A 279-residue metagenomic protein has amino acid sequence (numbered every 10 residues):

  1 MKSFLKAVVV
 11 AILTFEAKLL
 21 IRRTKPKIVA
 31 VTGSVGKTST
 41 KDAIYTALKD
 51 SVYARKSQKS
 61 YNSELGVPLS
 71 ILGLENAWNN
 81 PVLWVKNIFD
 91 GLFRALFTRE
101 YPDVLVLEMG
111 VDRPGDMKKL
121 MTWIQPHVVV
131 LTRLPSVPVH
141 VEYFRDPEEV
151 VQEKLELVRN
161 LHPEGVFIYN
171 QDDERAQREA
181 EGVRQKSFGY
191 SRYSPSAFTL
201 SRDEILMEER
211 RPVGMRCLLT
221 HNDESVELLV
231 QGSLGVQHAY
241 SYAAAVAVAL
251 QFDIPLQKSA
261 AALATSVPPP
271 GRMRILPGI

Functional and structural regions predicted by a protein language model:
M1-T32, S39-S51, L65-G66, I71-L72: Short, basic phosphate-binding NTP loop
K6-L19, L83-F89, T265, P269: Short N-terminal or domain-adjacent regulatory/targeting segments
K18-T24, K49-Q152, G235, A239-Y242 (+1 more regions): ATP-dependent carboxylate-amine ligase catalytic core
T24-P26, P102, M121-T122, H127-I279: Acidic, Mg2+-coordinating active-site environments of NTP-dependent enzymes
V31-G33, V106-L107: Hydrophobic Val/Ile/Leu positions in short beta-strands of Rossmann-like dinucleotide-binding domains
V35, Y61, S194: Residue-level detector of flexible, active-site-proximal loop/helix-junction positions within diverse enzyme catalytic
V35-K37, E174: Gly/Ser/Thr-rich loops at beta-strand to alpha-helix junctions that form or flank small-molecule/cofactor-binding
